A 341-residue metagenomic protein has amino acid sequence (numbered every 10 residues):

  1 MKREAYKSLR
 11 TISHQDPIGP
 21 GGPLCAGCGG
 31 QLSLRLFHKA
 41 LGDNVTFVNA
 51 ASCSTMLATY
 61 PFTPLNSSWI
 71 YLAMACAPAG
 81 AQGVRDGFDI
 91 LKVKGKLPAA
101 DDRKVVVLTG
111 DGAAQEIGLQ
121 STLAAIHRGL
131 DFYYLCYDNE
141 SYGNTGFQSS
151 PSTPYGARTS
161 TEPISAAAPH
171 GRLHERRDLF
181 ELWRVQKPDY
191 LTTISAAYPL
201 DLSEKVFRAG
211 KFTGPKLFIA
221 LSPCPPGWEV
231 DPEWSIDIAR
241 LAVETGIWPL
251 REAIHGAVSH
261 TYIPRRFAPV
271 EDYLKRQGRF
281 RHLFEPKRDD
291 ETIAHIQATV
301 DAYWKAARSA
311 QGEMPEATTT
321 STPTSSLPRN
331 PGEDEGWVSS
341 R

Functional and structural regions predicted by a protein language model:
K2-Y134, F147-A157, R172, V185: Cofactor-binding active-site loop characterized by glycine-rich and histidine/acidic residues
S8-H14, D101, P151-R208, F212: Conserved thiamine diphosphate
T55, N139-N144, P225-G227: Short gly/pro/ser/thr-enriched loop/turn and capping motifs at secondary-structure boundaries
C136, T192-I194, L217-L221: Short, conserved beta-strand edge motifs with alternating hydrophobic and charged residues
L202-A317, S340-R341: Glycine/aspartate-rich loop-and-adjacent alpha/beta segment that forms the canonical ThDP
T318-T324: Ala/Thr-enriched low-complexity intrinsically disordered regions
G332-E333: Glycine-biased, low-complexity coil/linker segments
